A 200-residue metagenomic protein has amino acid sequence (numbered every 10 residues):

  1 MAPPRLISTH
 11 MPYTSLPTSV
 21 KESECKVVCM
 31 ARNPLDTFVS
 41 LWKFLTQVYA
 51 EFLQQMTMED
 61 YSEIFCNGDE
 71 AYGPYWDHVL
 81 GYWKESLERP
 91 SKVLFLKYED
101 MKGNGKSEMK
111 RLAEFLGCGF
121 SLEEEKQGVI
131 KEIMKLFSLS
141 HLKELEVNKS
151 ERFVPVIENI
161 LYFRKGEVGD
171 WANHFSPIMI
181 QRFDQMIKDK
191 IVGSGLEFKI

Functional and structural regions predicted by a protein language model:
M1-L96, F115-L116, L145-I200: PAPS-dependent sulfotransferase catalytic domain
P12, N33, E99-M101, L136-L139: Short, solvent-exposed coil/turn elements at secondary-structure transition points
L96-L122, I133, H141: PAPS/PAP-binding and catalytic site of the sulfotransferase fold
L122-G128: Short acidic alpha-helical/loop segments enriched in Asp/Glu that coordinate divalent cations
G128-V147: C-terminal anion-handling pockets and recognition modules
